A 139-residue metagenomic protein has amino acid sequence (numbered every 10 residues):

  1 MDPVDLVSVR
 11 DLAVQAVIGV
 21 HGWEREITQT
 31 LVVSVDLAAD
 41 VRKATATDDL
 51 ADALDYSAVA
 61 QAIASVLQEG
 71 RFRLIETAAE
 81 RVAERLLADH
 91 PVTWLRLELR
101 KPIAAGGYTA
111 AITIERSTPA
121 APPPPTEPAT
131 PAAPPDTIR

Functional and structural regions predicted by a protein language model:
M1-R139: N-terminal, polar/charged subdomain of small-to-medium soluble alpha/beta proteins
